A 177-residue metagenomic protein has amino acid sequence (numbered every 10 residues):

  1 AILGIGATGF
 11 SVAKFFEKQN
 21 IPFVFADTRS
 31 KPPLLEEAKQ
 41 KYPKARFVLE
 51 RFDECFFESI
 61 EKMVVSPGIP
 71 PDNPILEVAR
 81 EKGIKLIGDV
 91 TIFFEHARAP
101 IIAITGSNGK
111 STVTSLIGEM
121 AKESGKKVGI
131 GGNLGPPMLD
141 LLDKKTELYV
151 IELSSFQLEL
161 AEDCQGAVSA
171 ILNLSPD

Functional and structural regions predicted by a protein language model:
A1-G88, I92: N-terminal leader/targeting and accessory segments in enzymes
E17, E54-E58, P67-D177: Phosphate-binding loop of NTP-binding sites
